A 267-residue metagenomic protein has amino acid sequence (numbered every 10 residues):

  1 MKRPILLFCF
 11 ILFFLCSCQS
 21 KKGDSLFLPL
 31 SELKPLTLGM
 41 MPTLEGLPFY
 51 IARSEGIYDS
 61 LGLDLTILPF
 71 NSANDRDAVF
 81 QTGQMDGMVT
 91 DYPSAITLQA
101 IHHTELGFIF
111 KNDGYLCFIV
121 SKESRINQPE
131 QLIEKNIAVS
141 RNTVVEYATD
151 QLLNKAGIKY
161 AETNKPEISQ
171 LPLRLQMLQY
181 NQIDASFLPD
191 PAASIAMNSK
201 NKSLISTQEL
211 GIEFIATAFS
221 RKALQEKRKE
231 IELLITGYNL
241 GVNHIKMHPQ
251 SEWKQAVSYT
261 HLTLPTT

Functional and structural regions predicted by a protein language model:
I5-F13: Sec-dependent N-terminal signal peptides
L15-S17: C-terminal motif of bacterial Sec signal peptides marking the signal peptidase cleavage site
Q19-K21: Bacterial signal peptide processing site
D24-K159, K165-Q170, M177, D184-D190 (+1 more regions): Short, glycine-/small- and polar/acidic-enriched structural segments that line small-molecule recognition paths
P93-S94, K165-P166, Q170-V257: Pocket-lining segment of extracytoplasmic ligand-binding domains
L153, V257-S258: Residue-level preference for well-ordered alpha-helical positions
T260-T266: Conserved small/polar residues in nucleotide/adenosyl-binding loops
